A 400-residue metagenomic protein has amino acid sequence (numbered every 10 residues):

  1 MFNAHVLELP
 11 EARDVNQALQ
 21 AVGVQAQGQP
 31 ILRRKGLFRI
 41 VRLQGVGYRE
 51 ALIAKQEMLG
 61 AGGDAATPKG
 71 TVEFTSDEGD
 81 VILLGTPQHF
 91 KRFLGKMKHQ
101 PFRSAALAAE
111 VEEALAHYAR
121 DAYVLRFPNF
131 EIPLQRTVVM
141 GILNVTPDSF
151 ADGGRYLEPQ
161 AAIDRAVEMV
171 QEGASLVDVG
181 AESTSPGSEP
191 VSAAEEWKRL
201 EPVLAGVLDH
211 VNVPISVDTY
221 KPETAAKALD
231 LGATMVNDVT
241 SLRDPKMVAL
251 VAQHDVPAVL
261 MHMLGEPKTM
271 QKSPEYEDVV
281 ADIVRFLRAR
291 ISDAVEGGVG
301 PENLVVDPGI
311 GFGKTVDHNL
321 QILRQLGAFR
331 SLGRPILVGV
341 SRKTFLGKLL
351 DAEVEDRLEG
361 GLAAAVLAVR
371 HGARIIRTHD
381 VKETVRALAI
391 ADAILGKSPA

Functional and structural regions predicted by a protein language model:
M1-R34, I53, A106-N144, S292 (+3 more regions): N-terminal amphipathic alpha-helix/helix-capping segment at the start of soluble metabolic enzymes
F2-R13, G45, R49, I53-Q56 (+13 more regions): Active-site-adjacent loop and "lid" segments of alpha/beta metabolic enzymes
P10-R120: N-terminal accessory interaction module
I40-R42, G309-G313: A short beta-alpha structural unit
L143, G173, V236: Conserved hydrophobic/aromatic pocket- or pore-lining residues that grip, position, or stack substrates in active sites
D164-G180: Catalytic domains of carbohydrate-active enzymes, especially glycoside hydrolases
